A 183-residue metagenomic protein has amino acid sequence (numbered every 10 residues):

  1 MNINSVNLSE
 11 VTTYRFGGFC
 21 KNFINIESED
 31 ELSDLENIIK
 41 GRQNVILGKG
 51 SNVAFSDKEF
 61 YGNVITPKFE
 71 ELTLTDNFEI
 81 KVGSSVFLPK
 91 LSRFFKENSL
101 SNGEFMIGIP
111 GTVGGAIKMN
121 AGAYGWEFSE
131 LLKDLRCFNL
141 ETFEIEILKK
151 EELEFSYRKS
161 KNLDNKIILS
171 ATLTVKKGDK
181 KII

Functional and structural regions predicted by a protein language model:
M1-V113: Anion-binding (especially nucleotide phosphate/pyrophosphate-binding) glycine-rich loop and adjoining beta-alpha core
I3-N4, E10-F16, V53, F138-L140 (+1 more regions): Phosphate/pyrophosphate- and phosphate-bearing ligand-binding catalytic cores of soluble enzymes
N25-I26, A54-S56, T66, K118-N120 (+2 more regions): Short beta-strand-to-turn element immediately C-terminal to the catalytic PLP-Schiff-base lysine in fold type I
Y61, K133, L169: Change "...and in nucleic-acid phosphodiester-cleaving endonucleases..." to "...and in nucleic-acid processing enzymes
E71-L74, K133-C137: Short polybasic amphipathic segments
L74-N77, I117, K166-L169: Acidic/polar active-site rim loop that often engages polyanionic ligands
P89, M119-G122, E151-S156: Short acidic (Asp/Glu) patches
E104-K133: A gly/ser-rich beta-alpha-beta helix-loop segment of oxidoreductase catalytic cores
